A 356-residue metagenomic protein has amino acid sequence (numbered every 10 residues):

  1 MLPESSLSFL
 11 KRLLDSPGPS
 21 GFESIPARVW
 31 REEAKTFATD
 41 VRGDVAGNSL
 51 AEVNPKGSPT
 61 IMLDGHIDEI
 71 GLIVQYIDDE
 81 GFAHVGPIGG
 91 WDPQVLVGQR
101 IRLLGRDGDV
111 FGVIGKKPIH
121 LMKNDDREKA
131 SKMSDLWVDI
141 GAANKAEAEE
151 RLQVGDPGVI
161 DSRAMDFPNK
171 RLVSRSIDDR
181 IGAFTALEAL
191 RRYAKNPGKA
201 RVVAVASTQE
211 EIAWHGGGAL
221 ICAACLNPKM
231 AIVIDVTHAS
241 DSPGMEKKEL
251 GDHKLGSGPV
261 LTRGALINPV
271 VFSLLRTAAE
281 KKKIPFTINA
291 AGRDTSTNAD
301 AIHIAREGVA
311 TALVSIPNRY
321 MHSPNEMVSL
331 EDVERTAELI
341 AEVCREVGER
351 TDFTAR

Functional and structural regions predicted by a protein language model:
M1-R356: N-terminal hydrophobic/helix-forming segments and targeting peptides
